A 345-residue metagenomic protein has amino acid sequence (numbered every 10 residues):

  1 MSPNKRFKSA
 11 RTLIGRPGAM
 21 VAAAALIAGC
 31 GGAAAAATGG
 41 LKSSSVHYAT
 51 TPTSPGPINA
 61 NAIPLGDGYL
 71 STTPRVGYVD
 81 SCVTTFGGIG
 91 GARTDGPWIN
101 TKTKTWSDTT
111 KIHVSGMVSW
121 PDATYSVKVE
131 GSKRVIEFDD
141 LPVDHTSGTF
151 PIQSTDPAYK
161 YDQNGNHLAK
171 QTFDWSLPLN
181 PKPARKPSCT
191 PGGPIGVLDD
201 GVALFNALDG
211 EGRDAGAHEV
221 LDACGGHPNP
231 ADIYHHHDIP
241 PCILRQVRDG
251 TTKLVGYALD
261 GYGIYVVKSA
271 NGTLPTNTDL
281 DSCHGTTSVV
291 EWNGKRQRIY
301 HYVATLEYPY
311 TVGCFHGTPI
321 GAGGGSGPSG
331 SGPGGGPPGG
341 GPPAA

Functional and structural regions predicted by a protein language model:
M1-L13: N-terminal secretory signal peptides that target proteins for export/translocation
I14-A25: Sec-dependent signal peptide hydrophobic core
A33-A35: Cleavable N-terminal signal peptides
A37-R213: Solvent-exposed N-terminal domain segments of exported/luminal and surface proteins
Q171-L177, L198-V202, N229-I243, K295-P309: Extracellular/lumenal glycan-associated surfaces
G212-D222, P230-T276: Short helix-loop boundary/capping segments
G324-A345: Disordered, low-complexity segments in secreted/periplasmic proteins that are enriched in proline
